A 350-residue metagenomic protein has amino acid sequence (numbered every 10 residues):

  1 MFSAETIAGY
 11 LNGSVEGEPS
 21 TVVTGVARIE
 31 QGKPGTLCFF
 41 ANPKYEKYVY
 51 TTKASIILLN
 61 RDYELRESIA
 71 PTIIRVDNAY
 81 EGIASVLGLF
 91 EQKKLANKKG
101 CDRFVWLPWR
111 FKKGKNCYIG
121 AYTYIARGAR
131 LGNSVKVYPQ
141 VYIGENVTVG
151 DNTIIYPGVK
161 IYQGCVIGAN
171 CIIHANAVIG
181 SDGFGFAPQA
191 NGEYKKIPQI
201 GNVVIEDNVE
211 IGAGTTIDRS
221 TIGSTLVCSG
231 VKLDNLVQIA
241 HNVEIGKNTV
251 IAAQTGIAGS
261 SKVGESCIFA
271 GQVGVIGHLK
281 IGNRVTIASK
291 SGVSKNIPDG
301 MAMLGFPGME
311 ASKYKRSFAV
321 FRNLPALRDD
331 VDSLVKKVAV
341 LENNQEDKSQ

Functional and structural regions predicted by a protein language model:
M1-R103, N170, N176-A177, D182-K196 (+2 more regions): Terminal amphipathic alpha-helical/low-complexity segments used for targeting or macromolecular assembly
F39, G100-E310: Structural signal for interior beta-strand "rungs" in well-ordered beta-sheet cores of soluble enzyme domains
